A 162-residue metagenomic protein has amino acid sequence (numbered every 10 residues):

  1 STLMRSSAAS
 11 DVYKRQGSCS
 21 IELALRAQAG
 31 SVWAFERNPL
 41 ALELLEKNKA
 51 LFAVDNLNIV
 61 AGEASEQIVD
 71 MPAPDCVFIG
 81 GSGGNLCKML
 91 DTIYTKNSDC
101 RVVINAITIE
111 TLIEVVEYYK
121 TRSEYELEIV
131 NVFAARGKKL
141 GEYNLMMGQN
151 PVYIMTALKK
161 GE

Functional and structural regions predicted by a protein language model:
T2-A9: Single conserved hydrophobic/aromatic residue that forms the stacking wall/gate of nucleotide- or nucleobase-binding
V12: Active-site loops and adjacent core secondary-structure elements that bind or stabilize anionic groups
S18-A29: Conserved SAM-binding loop of SAM-dependent methyltransferases across substrates and taxa, primarily the Class I
S31-E36: Conserved SAM-binding motif I beta-strand of class I
R37-A73: S-adenosyl-L-methionine
A73-G81, R101: Short SAM/SAH-binding signature in class I
Y94-G148: C-terminal substrate-binding/active-site "lid" region of AdoMet-derived donor-dependent transferases
Y143-E162: Core SAM-dependent methyltransferase catalytic element
